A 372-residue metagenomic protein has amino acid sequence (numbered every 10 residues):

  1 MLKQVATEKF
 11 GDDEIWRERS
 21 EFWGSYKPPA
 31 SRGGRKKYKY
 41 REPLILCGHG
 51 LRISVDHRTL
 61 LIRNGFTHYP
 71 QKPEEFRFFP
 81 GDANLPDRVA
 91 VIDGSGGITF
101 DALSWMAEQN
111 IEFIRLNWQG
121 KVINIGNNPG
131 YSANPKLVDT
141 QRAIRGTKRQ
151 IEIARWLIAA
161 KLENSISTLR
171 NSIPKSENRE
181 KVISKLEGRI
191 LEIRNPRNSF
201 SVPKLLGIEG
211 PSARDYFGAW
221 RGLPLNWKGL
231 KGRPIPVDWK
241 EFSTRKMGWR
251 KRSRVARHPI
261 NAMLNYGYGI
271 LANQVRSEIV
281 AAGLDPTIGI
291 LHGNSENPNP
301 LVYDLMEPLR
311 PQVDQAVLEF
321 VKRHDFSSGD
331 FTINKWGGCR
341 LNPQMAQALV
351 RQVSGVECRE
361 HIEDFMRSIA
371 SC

Functional and structural regions predicted by a protein language model:
L2-G65, E108, N134-C372: Active-site helix-to-loop segments that bind/position phosphate- or nucleotide-bearing substrates and donors across
L61-N84: Active-site-flanking structural segment that lines cofactor/substrate pockets
F76-F79, L85-R88, D93-S167: A surface-exposed, charged beta-strand/loop segment in the N-terminal or early-internal portion of soluble proteins
